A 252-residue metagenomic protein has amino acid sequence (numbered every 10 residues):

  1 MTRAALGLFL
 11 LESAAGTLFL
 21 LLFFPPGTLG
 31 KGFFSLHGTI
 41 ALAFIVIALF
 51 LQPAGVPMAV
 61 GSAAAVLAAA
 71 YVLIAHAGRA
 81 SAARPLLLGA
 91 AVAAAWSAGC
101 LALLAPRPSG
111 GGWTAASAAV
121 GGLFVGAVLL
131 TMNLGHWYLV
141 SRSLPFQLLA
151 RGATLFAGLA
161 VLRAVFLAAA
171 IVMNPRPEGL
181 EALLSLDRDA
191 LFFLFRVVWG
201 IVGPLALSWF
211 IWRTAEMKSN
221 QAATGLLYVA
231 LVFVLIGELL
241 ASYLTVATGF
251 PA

Functional and structural regions predicted by a protein language model:
T2-L104, A118-W137, G152-P177, R188-A252: Hydrophobic cores of alpha-helical transmembrane segments in multi-pass integral membrane proteins
P106-W113, R176-S185: Membrane-interface helix termini and inter-helical loops of multi-pass transporters
G111-S117, G121, Q147: Non-transmembrane, amphipathic alpha-helical segments
W137-L149: Cytosolic, membrane-interface loops and tails of multi-pass inner-membrane proteins
